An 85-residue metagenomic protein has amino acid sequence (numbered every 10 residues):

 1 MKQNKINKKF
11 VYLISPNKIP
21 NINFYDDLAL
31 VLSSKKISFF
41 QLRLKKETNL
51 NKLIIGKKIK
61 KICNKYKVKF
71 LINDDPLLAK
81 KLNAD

Functional and structural regions predicted by a protein language model:
M1-D85: Conserved N-terminal beta1-alpha1 strand-loop-helix module at the mouth
